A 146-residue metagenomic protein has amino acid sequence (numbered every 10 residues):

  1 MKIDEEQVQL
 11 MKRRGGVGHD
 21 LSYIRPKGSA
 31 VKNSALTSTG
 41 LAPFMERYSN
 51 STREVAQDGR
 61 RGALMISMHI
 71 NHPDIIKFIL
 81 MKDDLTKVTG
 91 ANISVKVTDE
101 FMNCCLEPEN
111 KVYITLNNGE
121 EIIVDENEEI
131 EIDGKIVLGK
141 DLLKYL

Functional and structural regions predicted by a protein language model:
M1-L146: Active-site cavity-forming subdomains of large catalytic enzyme subunits
